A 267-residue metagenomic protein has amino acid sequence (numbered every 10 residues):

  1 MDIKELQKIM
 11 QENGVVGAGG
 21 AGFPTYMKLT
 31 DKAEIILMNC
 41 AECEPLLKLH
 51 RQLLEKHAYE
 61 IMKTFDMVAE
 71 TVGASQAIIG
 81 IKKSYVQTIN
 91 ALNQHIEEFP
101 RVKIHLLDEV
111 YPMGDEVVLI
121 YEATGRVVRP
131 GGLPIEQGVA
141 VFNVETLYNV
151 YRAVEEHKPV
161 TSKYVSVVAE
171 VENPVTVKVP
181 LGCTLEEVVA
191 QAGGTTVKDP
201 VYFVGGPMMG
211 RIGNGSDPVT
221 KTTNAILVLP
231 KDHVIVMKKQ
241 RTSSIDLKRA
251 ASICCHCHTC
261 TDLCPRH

Functional and structural regions predicted by a protein language model:
M1-A123, A251, H267: Iron-sulfur-cluster electron-transfer modules
V72-I79, V197-G205, C264: Flexible, glycine/charged-enriched surface loops at secondary-structure junctions
I78, K83-C183, Q191-T196, G206: Hydrophobic alpha-helical positions that pack around
K82-V86, P200-V219: Short acidic beta-strand-loop surface patches of small beta-rich interaction domains
T176-K178, G210-A225, H233: Extended, low-polarity segments enriched in aliphatic/aromatic residues
G182, E187-V189, Y202, C264: Short alpha-helical segments in extracytoplasmic peptidoglycan/chitin-binding modules and envelope-associated proteins
V234-H258: Ferredoxin-like iron-sulfur electron-transfer modules
T259-H267: Iron-sulfur cluster-binding cysteine motifs and their immediate structural context in ferredoxin-like electron-transfer
